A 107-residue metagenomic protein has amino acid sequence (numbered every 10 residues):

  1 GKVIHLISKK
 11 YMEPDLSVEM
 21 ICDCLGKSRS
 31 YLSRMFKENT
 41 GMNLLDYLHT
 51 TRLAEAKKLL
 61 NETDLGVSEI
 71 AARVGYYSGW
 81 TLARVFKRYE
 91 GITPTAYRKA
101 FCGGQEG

Functional and structural regions predicted by a protein language model:
G1-R34, E38-L44, K99-G107: Inter-domain helical "communication" segments and dimerization helices that couple sensory or membrane-embedded modules
H5, E38-Y77, K99-G107: Terminal helix-turn-helix DNA-binding modules in bacterial transcription factors
K9, E13, E38, N61-E62 (+2 more regions): Conserved amphipathic alpha-helical interaction elements at protein-protein interfaces in regulatory, energy-coupling
E19-L48, A71-T93: Basic/polar phosphate-binding segments, predominantly the helix-turn-helix DNA-binding elements of transcriptional
A96: C-terminal interaction modules of eukaryotic adaptor/scaffold proteins
